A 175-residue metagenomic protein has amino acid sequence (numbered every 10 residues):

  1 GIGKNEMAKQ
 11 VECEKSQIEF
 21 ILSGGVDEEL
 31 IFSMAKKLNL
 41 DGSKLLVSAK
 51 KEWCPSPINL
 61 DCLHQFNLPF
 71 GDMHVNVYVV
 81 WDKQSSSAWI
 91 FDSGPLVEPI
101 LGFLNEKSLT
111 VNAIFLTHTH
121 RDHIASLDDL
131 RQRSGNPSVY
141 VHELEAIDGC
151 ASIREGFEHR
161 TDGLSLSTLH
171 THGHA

Functional and structural regions predicted by a protein language model:
I2-Q17: Short alpha-helical DNA-recognition segment
E12, S23, K36, K50: Residue-level detection of the helix-turn-helix DNA-binding "recognition helix"
E14, L96-S165: Active-site HxH/HxHxD metal-binding segment of metal-dependent hydrolases
K15, E19-F20, F32, L46: Key DNA-contacting residues within the recognition helix of helix-turn-helix
E28-K44: DNA major-groove recognition helix of helix-turn-helix/homeodomain DNA-binding modules
L40-C54: Short C-terminal boundary/hinge segments that cap the last helix of small helical domains
P55-E106: Conserved beta-strand hairpin/beta-sheet module of binuclear metal-dependent hydrolase folds, prominently
V79, E158-A175: Core dinuclear metal-dependent hydrolase active-site scaffold
